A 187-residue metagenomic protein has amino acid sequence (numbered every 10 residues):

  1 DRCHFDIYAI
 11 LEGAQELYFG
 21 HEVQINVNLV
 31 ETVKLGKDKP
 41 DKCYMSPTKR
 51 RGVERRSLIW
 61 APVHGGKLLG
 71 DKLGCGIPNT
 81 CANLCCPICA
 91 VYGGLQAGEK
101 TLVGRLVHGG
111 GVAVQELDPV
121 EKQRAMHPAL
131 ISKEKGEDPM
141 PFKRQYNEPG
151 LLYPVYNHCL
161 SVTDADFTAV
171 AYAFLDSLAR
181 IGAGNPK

Functional and structural regions predicted by a protein language model:
D1-K187: RNA-binding basic/glycine-rich loop and surface signature characteristic of RAMP-family CRISPR effectors
